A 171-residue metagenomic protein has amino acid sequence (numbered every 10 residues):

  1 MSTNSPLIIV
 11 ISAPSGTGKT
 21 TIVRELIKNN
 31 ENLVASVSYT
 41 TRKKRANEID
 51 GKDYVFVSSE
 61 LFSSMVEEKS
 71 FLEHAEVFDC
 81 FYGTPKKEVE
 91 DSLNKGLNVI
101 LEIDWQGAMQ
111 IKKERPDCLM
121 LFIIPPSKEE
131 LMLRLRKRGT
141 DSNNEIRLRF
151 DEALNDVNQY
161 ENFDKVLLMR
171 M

Functional and structural regions predicted by a protein language model:
M1-I8: Extreme N-terminal, non-catalytic leader segments that precede Walker-type/kinase nucleotide-binding cores
A13-S15: The conserved Walker
K19: Conserved lysine of the Walker
I22-V23: Post-Walker A alpha-helix
I27-S36: Post-Walker A helix-loop "phosphate-sensing" segment adjacent to the P-loop in P-loop NTPases
S38-V99, Q106: ATP-dependent small-molecule kinase phosphotransfer cores that center on conserved nucleotide phosphate-binding segments
V99-D104, K113-R138, L168: Conserved phosphate-donor/acceptor-positioning beta-strand/loop module used by diverse small-molecule
T140-M171: Small-molecule kinase domains that catalyze NTP-dependent phosphoryl transfer to phosphate-bearing small molecules
